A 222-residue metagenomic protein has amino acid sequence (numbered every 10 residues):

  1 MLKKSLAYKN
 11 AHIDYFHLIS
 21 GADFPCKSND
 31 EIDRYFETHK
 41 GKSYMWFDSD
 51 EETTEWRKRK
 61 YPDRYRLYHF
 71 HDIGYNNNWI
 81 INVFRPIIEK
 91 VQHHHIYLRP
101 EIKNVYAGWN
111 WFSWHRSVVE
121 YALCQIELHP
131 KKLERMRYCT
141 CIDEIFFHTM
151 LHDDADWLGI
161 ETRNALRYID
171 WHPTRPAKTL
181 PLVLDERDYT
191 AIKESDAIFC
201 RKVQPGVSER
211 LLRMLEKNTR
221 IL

Functional and structural regions predicted by a protein language model:
M1-L222: ER/Golgi luminal nucleotide-sugar-dependent glycosyltransferases, focusing on the catalytic module
